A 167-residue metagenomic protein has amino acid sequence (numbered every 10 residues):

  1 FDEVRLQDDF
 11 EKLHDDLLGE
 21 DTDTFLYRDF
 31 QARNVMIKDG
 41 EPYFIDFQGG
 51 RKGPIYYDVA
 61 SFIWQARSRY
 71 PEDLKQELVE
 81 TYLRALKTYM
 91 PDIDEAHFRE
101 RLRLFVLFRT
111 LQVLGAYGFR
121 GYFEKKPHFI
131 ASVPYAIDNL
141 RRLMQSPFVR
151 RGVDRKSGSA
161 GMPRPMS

Functional and structural regions predicted by a protein language model:
F1-Y27, M36-D39, F44-I45: ATP-dependent phospho-/nucleotidyl transfer catalytic cores
E3-F10, L107, F129-V133: Hydrophobic packing residues in well-ordered alpha-helices of helical domains and bundles
L13-D16, A85-L86, A131-V149: Short, mixed-charge aromatic SLiMs
T22, Y27, R51-K52, R99-L107: Secondary-structure capping and boundary motifs in well-ordered enzyme cores
F30: Hydrophobic HxD+1 residue recognition
D46-G50: Activation of the activation-loop gatekeeper triad in protein kinase-fold domains
I55-P91, L104-E124, A136-L143: Active-site activation/catalytic loop segments of kinase-like enzymes and analogous catalytic loops in related
K156-M162: Conserved small/polar residues in nucleotide/adenosyl-binding loops
